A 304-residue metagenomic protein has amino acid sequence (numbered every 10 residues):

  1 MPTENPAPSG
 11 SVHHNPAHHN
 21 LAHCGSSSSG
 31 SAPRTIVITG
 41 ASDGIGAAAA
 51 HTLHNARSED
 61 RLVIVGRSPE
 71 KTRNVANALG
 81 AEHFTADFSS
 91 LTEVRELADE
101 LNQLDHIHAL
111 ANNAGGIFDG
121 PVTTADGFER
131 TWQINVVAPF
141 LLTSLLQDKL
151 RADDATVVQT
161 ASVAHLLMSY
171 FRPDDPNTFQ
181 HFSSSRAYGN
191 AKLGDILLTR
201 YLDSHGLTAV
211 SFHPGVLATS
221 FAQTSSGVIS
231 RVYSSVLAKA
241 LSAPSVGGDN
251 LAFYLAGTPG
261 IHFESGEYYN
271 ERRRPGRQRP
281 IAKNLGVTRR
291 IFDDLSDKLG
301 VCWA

Functional and structural regions predicted by a protein language model:
C24-V63: Canonical Rossmann dinucleotide-binding motif of NAD(H)/NADP(H)-dependent dehydrogenases/reductases, specifically
T35-I38, L110-A111, V157: Conserved hydrophobic beta-strands of the Rossmann-like cofactor-binding core in SDR/related NAD(P)H-dependent
A76-T92: Rossmann-fold cofactor-recognition segment
D87-H106: Conserved Rossmann-fold cofactor-binding substructure of NAD(P)-dependent oxidoreductases
D99, P121, D126-Q133: Active-site Tyr-X3-Lys motif and surrounding loop/helix of classical short-chain dehydrogenase/reductase
G115-T123, R151-H205, H213-S230, S234-S235: Catalytic loop of short-chain dehydrogenase/reductase
A191, S211, S235-G276, L285-D293: C-terminal helical subdomain
